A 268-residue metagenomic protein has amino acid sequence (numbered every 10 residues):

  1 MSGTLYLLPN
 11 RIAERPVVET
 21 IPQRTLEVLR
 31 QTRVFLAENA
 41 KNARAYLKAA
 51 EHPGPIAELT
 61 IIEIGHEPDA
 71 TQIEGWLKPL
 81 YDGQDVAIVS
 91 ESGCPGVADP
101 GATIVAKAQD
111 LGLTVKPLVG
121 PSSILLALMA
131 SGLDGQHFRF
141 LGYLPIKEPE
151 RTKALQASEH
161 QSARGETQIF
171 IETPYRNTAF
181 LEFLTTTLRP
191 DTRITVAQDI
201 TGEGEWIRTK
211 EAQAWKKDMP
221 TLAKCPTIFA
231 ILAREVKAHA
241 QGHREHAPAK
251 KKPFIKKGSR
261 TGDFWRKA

Functional and structural regions predicted by a protein language model:
M1-I64, F254-I255, F264-A268: Glycine-rich, flexible N-terminal cofactor/catalytic loop recognition
S2, Y6, T103-Q161: Class I SAM-dependent methyltransferase SAM-binding "motif I" and its flanking Rossmann-like core
S2-Y6, Q84-D85, R164-A268: A contiguous loop/helix-start segment that scaffolds small-molecule binding in enzyme catalytic cores
I12-E14, E91-P95, P174-R176, R234-E235: Short glycine-rich anion-binding loops that position phosphate/pyrophosphate groups of nucleotides and phosphorylated
L29-F35, G112-K116, T167-Q168: Short active-site oxyanion
K41-A43, G93-C94, S123, R176: Alpha-helix capping/helix-boundary segments
I62-D69, L144-E148: Conserved helicase motor
G65, I73-V115: Glycine/small-residue-rich loop that forms an oxyanion/phosphate-binding "nest" at active or ligand-binding sites
